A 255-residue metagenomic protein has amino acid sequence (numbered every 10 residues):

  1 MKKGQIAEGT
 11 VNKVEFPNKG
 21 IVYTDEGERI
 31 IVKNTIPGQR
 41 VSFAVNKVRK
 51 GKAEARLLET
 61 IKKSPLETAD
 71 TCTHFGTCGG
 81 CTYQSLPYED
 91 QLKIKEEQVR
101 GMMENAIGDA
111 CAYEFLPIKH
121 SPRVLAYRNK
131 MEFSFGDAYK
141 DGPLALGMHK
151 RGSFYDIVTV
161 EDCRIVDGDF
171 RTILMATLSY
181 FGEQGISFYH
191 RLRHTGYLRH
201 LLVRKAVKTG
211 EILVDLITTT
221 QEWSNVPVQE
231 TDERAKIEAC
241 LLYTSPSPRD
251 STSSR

Functional and structural regions predicted by a protein language model:
M1-R249: Accessory RNA-recognition modules of RNA-modification enzymes
